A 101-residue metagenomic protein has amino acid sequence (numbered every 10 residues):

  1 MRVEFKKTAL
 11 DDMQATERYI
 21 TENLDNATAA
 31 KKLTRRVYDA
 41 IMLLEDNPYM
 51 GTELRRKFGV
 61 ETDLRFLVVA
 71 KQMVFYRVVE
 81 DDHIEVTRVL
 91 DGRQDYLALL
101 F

Functional and structural regions predicted by a protein language model:
M1-R36: Arg/Lys-rich, positively charged N-terminal/basic patches that mediate binding to nucleic acids
K7, D12, R36, A40-L43 (+2 more regions): Residue-level recognition of specific faces of alpha-helices
T16, K57, L99-L100: Residue-level signal for well-ordered alpha-helical positions
R18, D39-M42, R88: Generic alpha-helical structural context detector
L24, V69-F101: Enriched for short, Lys/Arg-rich terminal
E45-P48: Short proline/glycine- and basic residue-enriched helix-capping loop/turn segments at helix->loop/beta transitions
M50-E80: Basic/aromatic recognition patch in beta-strand/loop cores that engages polyanionic ligands
